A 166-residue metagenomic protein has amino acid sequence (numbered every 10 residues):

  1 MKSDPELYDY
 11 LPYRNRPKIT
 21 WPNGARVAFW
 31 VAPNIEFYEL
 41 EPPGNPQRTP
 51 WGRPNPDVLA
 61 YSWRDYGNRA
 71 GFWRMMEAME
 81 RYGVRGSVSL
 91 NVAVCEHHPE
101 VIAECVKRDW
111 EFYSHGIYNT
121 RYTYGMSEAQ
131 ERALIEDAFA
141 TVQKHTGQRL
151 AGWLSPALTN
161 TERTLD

Functional and structural regions predicted by a protein language model:
M1-G152, A157-D166: Catalytic alpha-helical scaffold of carbohydrate-active enzymes acting on polysaccharides/glycoconjugates
